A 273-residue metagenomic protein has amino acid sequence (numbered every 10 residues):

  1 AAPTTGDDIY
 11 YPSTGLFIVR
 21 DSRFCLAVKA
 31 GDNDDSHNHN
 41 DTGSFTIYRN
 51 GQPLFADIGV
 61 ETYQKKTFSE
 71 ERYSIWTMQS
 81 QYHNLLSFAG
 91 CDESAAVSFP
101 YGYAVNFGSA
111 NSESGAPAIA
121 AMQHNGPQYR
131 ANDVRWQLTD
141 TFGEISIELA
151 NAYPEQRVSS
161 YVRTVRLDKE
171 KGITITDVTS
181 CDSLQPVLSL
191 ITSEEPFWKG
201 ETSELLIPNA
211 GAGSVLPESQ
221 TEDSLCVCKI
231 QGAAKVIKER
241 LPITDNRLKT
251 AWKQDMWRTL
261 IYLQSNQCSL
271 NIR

Functional and structural regions predicted by a protein language model:
A1-E201: Catalytic and substrate-binding regions of extracellular carbohydrate-active enzymes, especially polysaccharide lyases
I18-V19, G143-L149, G200-N209, T250 (+1 more regions): Generic recognition of long tandem-repeat/solenoid scaffolds
A152, G213, A234-K235: Polybasic (Lys/Arg-rich)
S159-Y161, P217-S219, K229, L270-R273: Extended Gly/Ser/Thr-rich low-complexity repeat segments, especially those forming or decorating extracellular
I191-A210, C226-I230: Solvent-exposed beta-hairpin/edge-strand motifs
G211-S214, S224, Q267-S269: Basic, ligand-binding patches in group-transfer machinery, especially extracytoplasmic/periplasmic segments
P217, S224, C228, I261: Basic, Lys/Arg-rich alpha-helical nucleic-acid-recognition elements, primarily the DNA-binding modules of transcription
K229-R273: Beta-strand-rich recognition/accessory modules
